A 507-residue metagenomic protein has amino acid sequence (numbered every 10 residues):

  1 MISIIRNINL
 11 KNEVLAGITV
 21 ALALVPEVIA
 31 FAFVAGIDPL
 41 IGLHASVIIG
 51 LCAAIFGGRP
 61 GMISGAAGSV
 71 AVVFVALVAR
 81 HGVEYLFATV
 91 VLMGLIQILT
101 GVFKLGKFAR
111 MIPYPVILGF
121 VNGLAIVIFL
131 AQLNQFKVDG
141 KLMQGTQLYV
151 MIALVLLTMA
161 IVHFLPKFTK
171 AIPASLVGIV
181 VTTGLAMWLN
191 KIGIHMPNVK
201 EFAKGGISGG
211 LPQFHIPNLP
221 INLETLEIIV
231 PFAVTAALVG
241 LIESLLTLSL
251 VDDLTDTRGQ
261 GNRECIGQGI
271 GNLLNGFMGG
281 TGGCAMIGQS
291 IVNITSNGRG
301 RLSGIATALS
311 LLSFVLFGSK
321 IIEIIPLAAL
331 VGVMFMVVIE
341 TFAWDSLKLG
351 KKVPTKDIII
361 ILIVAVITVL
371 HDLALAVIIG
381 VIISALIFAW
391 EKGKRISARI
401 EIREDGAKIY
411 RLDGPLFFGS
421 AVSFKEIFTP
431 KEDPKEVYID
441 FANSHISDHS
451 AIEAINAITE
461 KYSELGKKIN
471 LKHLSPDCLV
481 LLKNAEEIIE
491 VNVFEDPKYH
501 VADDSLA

Functional and structural regions predicted by a protein language model:
M1-I18, F74, A79-T255, K320-V369 (+2 more regions): Core transmembrane helix bundle of multi-pass membrane transport proteins
I2-N12, I18, L22-P60, L223-L302: Membrane-embedded helical hairpins/re-entrant loop segments and their flanking transmembrane helices within multi-pass
G17-A23, L40-S46, I63-G68, L148-L156 (+3 more regions): Short hydrophobic alpha-helical membrane-embedded segments
P26-V28, S46-A53, A71-F74, F103 (+5 more regions): Hydrophobic, membrane-inserted alpha-helices
I49, G68, M93, G178 (+6 more regions): Transmembrane alpha-helical core residues of multi-pass small-molecule transporters, especially secondary transporters
G65-S69, V73, E84-Y114, V121 (+2 more regions): Helix-loop-helix junctions within the multi-pass membrane cores of secondary transporters/permeases
A365-V366, L375-E391: Transmembrane alpha-helices and immediately adjacent membrane-cytoplasm interface residues in multi-pass integral
G393-A507: Cytosolic C-terminal regulatory domains/tails of membrane transporters and channels
